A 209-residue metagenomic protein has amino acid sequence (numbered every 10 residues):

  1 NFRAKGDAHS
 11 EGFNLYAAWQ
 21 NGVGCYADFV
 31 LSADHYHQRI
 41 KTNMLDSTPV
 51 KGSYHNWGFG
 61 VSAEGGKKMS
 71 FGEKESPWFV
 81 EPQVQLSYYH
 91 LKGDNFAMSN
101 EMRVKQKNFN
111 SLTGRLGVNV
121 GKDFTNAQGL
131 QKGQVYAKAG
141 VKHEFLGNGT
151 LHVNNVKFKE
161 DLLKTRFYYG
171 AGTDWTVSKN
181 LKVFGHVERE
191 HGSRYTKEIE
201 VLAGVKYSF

Functional and structural regions predicted by a protein language model:
N1-F209: Membrane translocator/pore-forming domains, dominated by Gram-negative outer-membrane beta-barrels
